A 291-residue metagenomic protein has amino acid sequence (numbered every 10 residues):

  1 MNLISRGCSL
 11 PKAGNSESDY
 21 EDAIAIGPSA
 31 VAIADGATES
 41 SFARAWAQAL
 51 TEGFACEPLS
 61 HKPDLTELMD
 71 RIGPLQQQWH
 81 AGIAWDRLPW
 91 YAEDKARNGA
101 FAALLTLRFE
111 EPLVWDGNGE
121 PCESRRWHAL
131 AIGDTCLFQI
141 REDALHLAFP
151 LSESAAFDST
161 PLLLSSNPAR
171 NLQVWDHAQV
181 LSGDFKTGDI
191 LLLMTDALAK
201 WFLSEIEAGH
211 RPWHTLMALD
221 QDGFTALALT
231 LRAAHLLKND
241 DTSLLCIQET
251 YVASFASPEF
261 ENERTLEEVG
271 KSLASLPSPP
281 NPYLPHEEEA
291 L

Functional and structural regions predicted by a protein language model:
M1-A23, I72-G99, R108, V114 (+4 more regions): Short glycine- and acidic-rich boundary segments immediately preceding or forming the N-terminal edge of structured
M1-P58, T135, K238-T242: N-terminal entry segment of metal-dependent catalytic domains or homologous docking segments
V31-D35, L130-I132, L192-M194: Short hydrophobic beta-strand that contains or immediately precedes a catalytic carboxylate
E52-I83, H210-A233: Helix-loop-helix
D64-I140, L172-F185: Catalytic core of PPM/PP2C metal-dependent serine/threonine phosphatase domains
W85, W90-E93, N167-L291: C-terminal catalytic subdomain
L107-E111, I140-E142, C246-F255: Short beta-strand-to-coil "C-cap" segments at the C-terminal boundary of structured domains/repeats, marking
E123-L162, D189: Hydrophobic, aromatic-enriched interface-forming segments
